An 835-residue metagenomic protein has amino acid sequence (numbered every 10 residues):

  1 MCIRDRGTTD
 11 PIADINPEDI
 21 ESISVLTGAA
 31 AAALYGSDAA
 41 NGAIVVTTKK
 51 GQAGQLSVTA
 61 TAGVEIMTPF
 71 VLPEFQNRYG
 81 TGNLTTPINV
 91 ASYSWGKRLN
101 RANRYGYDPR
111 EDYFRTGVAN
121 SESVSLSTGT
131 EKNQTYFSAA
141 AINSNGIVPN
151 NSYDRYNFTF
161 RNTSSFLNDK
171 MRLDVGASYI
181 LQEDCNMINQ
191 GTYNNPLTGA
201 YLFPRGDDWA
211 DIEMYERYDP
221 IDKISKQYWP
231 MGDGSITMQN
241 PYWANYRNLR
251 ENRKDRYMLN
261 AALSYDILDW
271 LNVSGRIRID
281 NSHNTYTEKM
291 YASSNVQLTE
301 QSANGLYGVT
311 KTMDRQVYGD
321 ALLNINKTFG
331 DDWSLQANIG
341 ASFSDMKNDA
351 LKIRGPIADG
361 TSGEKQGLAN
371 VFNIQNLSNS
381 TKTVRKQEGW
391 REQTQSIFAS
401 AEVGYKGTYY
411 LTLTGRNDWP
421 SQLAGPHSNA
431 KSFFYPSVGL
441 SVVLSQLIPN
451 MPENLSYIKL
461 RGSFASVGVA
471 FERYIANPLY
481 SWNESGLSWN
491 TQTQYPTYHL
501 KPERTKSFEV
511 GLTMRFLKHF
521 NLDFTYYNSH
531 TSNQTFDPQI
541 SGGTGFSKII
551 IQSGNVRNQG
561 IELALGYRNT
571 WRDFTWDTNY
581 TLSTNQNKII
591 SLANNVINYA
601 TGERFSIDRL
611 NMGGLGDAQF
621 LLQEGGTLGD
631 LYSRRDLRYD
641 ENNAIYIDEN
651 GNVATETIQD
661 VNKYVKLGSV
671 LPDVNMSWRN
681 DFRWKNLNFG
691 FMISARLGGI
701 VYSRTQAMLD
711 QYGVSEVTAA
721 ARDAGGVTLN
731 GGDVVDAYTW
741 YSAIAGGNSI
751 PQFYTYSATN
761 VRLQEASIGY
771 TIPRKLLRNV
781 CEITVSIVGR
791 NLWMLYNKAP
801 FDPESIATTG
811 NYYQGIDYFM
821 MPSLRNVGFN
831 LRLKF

Functional and structural regions predicted by a protein language model:
R4-G28: Short acidic/polar hinge/loop motifs at secondary-structure boundaries that mediate gating or recognition
R4-R6, G42, K50-N150, M187-G191 (+6 more regions): Residues embedded in well-ordered regular secondary structure
T9-D10, A29-L34, G51-G54, I66-P69 (+9 more regions): Short beta-strands and strand-coil junctions in structured, solvent-facing domains, enriched
I23-S24, I44-V46: Non-catalytic regulatory/gating segments with a bias toward low-complexity or hydrophobic composition
T59-N103, N189, K352-T361, I551 (+2 more regions): Conserved small-residue
A91, G96, G117-N120, R155-Y156 (+7 more regions): Extracellular/periplasmic, surface-exposed regions of secreted and cell-surface proteins
K97-N100, R110, Y242, V296 (+3 more regions): Extracytoplasmic gating/loop element in the C-terminal half of outer-membrane beta-barrel translocons and assembly
S669-Y702: Glycine-rich, aromatic-lined ligand/substrate-binding cores of catalytic and carbohydrate-binding domains
